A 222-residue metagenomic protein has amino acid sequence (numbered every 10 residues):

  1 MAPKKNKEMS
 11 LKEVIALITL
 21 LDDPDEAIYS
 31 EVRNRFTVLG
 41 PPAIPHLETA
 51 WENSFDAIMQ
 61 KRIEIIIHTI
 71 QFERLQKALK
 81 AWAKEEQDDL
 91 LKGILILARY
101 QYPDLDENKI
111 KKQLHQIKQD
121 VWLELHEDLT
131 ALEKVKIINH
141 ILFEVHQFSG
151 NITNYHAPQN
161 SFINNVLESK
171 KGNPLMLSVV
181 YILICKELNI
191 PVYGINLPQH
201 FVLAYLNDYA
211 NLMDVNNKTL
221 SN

Functional and structural regions predicted by a protein language model:
A2-N222: A structural boundary/capping signal
